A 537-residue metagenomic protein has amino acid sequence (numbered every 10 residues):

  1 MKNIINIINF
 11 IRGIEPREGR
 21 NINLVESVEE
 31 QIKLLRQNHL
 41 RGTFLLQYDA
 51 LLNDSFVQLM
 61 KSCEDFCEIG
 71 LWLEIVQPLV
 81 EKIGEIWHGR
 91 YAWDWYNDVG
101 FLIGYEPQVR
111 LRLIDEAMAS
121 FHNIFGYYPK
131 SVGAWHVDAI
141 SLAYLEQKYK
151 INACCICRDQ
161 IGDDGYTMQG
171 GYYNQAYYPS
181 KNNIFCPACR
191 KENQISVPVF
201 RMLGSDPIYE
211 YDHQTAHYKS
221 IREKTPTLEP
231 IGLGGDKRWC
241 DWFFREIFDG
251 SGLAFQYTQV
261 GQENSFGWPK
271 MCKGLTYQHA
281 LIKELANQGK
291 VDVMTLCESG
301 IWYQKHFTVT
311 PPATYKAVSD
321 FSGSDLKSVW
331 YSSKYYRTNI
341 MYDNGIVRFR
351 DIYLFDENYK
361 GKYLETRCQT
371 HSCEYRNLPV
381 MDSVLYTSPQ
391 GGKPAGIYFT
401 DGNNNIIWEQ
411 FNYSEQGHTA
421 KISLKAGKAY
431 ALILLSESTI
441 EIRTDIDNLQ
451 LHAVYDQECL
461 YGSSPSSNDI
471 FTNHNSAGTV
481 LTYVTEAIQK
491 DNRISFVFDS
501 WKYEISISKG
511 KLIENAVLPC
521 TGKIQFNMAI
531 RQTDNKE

Functional and structural regions predicted by a protein language model:
K2-F10, E15-N97, C154, A254-V260 (+2 more regions): Short, well-structured secondary-structure segments
F10-R20, V25-N38, A119-S131, I184-S299 (+1 more regions): Catalytic grooves of carbohydrate-active enzymes
E15-V25, T43-F56, Q77-L79, G133-L142 (+3 more regions): Acidic-and-aromatic substrate-binding clefts and catalytic sites of carbohydrate-active enzymes
D49-H136, Q194-E223, L253-F266, R376 (+1 more regions): Metal-dependent polysaccharide deacetylase catalytic core of the NodB/CE4 family, i.e., the active-site-bearing domain
E106-K181, S438-E441: Catalytic domains of cell-wall/extracellular-matrix polysaccharide-remodeling enzymes, centered on de-N-acetylation
E229-C240, T258-G261, E486-E537: Beta-strand-rich recognition/accessory modules
I340-T419: Acidic-aromatic substrate-binding/catalytic surfaces of carbohydrate-active enzymes
H418-N468: Acidic, contiguous internal or C-terminal segments within carbohydrate-active enzymes that form a structured patch used
